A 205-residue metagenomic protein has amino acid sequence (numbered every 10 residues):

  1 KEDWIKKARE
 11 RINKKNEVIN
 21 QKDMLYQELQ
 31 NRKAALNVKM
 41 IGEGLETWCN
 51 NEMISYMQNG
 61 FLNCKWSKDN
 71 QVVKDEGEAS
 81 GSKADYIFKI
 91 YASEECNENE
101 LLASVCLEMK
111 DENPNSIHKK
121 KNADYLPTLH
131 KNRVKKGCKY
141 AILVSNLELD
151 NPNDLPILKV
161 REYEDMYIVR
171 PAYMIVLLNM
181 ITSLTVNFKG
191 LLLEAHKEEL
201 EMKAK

Functional and structural regions predicted by a protein language model:
K1-S145, L149-N151: Extended, gly/pro-poor, charged amphipathic helical "stalk/hinge" elements that serve as dimerization and scaffold
N146-A195: Domain-level recognition of nuclease-like catalytic cores that cleave nucleotide substrates
E194-K205: Long, non-coiled-coil amphipathic alpha-helical linker/lever segments that couple catalytic cores to other domains
